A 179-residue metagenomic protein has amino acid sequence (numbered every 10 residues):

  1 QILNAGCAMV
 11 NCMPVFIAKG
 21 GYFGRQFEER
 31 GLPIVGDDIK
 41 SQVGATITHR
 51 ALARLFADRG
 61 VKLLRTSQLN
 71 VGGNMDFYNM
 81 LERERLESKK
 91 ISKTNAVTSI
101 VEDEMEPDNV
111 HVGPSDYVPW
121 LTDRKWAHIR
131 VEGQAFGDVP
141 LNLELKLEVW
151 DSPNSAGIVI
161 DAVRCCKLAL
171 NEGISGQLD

Functional and structural regions predicted by a protein language model:
Q1-A8, C12-P33: Rossmann-fold NAD(P)-binding glycine/threonine-rich loop
L32-P33, I39-S175: Active-site-lining helix/loop region of Rossmann-like oxidoreductase modules
D179: Long, contiguous binding/interaction regions
